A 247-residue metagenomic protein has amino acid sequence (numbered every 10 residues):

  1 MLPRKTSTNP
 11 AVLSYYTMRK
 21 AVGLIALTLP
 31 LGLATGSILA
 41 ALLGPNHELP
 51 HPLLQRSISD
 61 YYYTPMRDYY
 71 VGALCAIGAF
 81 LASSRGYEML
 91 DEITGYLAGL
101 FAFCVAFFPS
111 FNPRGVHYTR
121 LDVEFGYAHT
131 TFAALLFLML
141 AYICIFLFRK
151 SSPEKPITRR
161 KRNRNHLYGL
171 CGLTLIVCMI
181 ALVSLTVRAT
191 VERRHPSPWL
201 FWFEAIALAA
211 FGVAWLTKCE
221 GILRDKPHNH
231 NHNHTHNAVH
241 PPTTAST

Functional and structural regions predicted by a protein language model:
S7-L27, M89-Y96, R162-G172: Alpha-helical transmembrane segments and their helix-start/interface "positive-inside/aromatic belt" motifs in integral
I25-E48: Alpha-helical transmembrane segments of multi-pass membrane proteins
A26-P30, R67-F80, A134-C144, A207-K218: Hydrophobic cores of alpha-helical transmembrane segments in multi-pass inner/ER membrane proteins, independent
L53-Y70, E88-A98, V116-M139, F203: Transmembrane alpha-helix entry/boundary detector in multi-pass membrane proteins
A79-M89: C-terminal ends of transmembrane helices
L97-F111, F211-G221: Extracellular/lumenal glycan-associated surfaces
F101-N165: Membrane-proximal helix-loop-helix units in multi-pass membrane proteins
L175-T247: C-terminal transmembrane-bundle signature of multipass membrane proteins, characterized by strong activation on
